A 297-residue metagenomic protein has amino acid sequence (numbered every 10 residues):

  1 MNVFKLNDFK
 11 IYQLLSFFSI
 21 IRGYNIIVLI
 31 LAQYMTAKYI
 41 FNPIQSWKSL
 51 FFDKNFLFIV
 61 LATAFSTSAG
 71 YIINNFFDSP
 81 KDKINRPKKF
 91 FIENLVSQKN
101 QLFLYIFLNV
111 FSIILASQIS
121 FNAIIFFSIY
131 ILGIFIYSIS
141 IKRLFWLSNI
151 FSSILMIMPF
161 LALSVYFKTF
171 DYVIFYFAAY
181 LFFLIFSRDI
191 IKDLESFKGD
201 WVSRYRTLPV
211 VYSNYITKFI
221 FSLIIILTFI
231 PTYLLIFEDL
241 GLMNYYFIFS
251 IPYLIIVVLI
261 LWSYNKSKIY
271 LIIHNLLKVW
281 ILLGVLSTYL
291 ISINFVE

Functional and structural regions predicted by a protein language model:
N2-I11: Short, membrane-interfacial amphipathic segments enriched in basic
K10, F17-S19, K89-D171, Y176 (+1 more regions): Intramembrane alpha-helical segments
I21-L29, S97-I106, L147-S152, N214-I224 (+1 more regions): Select subsegments of transmembrane alpha-helices in polytopic membrane proteins, especially boundary-proximal
I27-T36, I92, I150-F167, P209-V211 (+1 more regions): Small-residue-rich segments of transmembrane alpha-helices in multi-pass membrane proteins, especially helix faces
L29-F77, N109-S112, A116, I124-F135 (+1 more regions): Membrane-embedded alpha-helical segments that form the functional core of polytopic membrane enzymes, especially those
L50-I59, F103-L144, F219-K278: Transmembrane helix-loop-helix
A62-I113, F183-D239: Solvent-exposed interhelical
Y289-E297: Juxtamembrane boundary at the C-terminal end of a transmembrane helix
